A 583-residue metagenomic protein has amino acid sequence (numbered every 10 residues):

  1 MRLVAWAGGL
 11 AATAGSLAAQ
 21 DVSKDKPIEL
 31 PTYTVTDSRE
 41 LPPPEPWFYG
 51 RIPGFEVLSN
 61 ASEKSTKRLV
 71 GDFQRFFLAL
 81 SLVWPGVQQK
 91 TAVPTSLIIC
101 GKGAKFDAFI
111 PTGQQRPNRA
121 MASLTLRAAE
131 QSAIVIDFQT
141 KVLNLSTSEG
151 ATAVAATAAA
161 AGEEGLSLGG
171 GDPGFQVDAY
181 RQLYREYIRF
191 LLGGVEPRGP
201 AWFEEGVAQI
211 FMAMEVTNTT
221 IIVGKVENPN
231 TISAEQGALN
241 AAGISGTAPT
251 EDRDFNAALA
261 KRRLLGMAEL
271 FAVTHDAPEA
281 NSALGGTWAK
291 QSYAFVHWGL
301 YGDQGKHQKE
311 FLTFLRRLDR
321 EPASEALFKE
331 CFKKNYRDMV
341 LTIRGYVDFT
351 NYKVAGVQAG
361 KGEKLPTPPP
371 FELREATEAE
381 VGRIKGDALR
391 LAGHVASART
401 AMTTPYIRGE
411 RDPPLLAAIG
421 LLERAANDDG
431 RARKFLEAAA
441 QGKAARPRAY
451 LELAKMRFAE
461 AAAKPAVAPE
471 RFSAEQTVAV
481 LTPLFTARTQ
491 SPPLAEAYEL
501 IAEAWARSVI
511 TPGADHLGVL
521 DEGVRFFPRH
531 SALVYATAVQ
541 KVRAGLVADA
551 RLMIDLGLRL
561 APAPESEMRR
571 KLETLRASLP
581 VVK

Functional and structural regions predicted by a protein language model:
D21-V35, P42-V207, F211-I221, V273 (+1 more regions): Juxtacatalytic substrate-recognition/specificity segment
V22-K24, A283, R317-A466, F472 (+4 more regions): Beta/coil-rich, acidic/histidine-enriched accessory regions frequently appended to metallopeptidases
P43, N118-V135, E163-E164, D178 (+1 more regions): Acidic/His/Gly-enriched intrinsically disordered linker/tail segments that often contain short helix/coil "MoRF-like"
V207, F295, K385, I419 (+4 more regions): Structural register within alpha-helical repeat arrays
M212, L300, R390, R424 (+3 more regions): Specific register positions within alpha-helical solenoid repeats of the TPR/Sel1-like families, i.e., one
H394, D428, Q476, I510-P512 (+1 more regions): Residues in the short coil linking paired helices within alpha-helical repeat scaffolds
P405, A438-A439, L484-A487, E522-G523 (+1 more regions): Canonical positions in the second alpha-helix
G523, A536, D549-K583: Terminal, low-structured helical/coil segments at or just beyond the last alpha-helical repeat
